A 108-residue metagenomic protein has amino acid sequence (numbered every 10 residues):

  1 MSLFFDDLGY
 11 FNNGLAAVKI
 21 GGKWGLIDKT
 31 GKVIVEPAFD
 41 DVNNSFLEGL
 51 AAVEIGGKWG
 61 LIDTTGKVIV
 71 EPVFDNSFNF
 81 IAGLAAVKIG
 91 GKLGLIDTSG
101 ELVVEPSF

Functional and structural regions predicted by a protein language model:
M1-F108: Residue-level detector of conserved, function-critical positions
